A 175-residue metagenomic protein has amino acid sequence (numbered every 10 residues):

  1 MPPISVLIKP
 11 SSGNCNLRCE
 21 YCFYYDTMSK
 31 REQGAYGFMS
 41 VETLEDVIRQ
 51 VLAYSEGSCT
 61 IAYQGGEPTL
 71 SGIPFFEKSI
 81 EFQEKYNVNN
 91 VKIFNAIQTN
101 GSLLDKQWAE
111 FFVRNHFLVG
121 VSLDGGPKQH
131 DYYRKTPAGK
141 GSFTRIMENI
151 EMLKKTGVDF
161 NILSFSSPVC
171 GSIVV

Functional and structural regions predicted by a protein language model:
P2-M39: Canonical Radical SAM [4Fe-4S] cluster-binding loop centered on the CxxxCxxC motif and its immediate flanking residues
P3, S40-T43, T136, G141: Serine/threonine-rich low-complexity intrinsically disordered regions
Y36, L44-V47: Secondary-structure boundary/capping micro-motif
I48-R49, A53-A62, S71-V175: Radical SAM/AdoMet-radical enzyme domain recognition
G66-E67: Active-site neighborhood of divalent metal-dependent phosphoester/pyrophosphate hydrolases
